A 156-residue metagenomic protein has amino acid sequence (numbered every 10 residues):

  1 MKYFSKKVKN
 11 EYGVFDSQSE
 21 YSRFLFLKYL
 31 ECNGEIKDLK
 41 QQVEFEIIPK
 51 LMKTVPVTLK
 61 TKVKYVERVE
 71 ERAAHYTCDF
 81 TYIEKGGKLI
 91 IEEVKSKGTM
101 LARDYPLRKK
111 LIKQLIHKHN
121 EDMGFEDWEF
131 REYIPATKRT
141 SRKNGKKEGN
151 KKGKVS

Functional and structural regions predicted by a protein language model:
M1-S156: Electrostatic, structured charged patches in enzyme active sites and in nucleic-acid/phosphate-binding
